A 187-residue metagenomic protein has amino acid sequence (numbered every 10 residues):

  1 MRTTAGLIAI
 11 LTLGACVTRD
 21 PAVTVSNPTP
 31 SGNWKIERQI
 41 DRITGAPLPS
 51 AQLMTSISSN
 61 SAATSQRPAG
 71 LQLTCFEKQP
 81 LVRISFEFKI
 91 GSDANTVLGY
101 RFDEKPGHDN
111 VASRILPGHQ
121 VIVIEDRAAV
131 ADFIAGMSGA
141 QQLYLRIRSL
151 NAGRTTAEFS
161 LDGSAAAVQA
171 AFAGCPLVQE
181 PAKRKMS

Functional and structural regions predicted by a protein language model:
M1-A9: Sec-dependent signal peptide recognition, specifically the positively charged N-region followed immediately by
L13-A15: C-terminal motif of bacterial Sec signal peptides marking the signal peptidase cleavage site
V17-S187: A generic "folded-domain core" signal
